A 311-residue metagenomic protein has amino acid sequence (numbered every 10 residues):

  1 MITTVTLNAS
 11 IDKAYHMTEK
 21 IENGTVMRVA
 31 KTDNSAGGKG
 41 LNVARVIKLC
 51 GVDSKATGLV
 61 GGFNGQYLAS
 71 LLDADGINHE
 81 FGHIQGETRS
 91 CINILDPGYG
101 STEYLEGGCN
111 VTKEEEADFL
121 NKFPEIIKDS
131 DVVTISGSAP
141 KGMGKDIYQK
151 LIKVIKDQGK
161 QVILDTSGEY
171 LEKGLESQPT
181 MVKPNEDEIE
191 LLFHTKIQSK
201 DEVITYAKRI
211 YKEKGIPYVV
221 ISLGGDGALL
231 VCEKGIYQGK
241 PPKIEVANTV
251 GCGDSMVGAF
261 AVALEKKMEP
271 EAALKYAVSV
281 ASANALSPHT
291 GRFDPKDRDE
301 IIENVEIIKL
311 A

Functional and structural regions predicted by a protein language model:
M1-T57, G65-Y67, A311: Glycine-rich phosphate/adenosyl-contacting loop at the front of the ribokinase-like
N23, L49-S130, D299-A311: Conserved N-terminal subdomain of the carbohydrate kinase-like
R45, S90-I94, G227-V231: Short beta-strand scaffold segments in enzyme catalytic cores
K48, K156, E265: Gly/Ala-rich phosphate-binding loop of Rossmann-like dinucleotide-binding domains, activating on the conserved
E103-L105, S130-S138, D165, K183-E188: Short beta-strands and strand-loop turn motifs
T112-K150, Q161: Hydrophobic alpha-helical segments and helix pairs
D146-K234: Conserved phosphate/ATP/ADP-binding segment of small-molecule kinases
K214, Y218-I221, G225, K240-N304: Conserved post-catalytic alpha-helical subdomain immediately downstream of the catalytic base and nucleotide-binding
